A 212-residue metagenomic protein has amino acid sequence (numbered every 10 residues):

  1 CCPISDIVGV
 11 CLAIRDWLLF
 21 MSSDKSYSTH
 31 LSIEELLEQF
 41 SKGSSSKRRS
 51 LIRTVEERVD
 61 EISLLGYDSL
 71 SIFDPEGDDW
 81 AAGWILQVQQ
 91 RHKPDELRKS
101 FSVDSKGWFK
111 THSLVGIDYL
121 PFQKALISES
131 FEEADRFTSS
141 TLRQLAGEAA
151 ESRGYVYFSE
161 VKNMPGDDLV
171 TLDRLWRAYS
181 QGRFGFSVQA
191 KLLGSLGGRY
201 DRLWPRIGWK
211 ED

Functional and structural regions predicted by a protein language model:
C1-C2, C11: Cysteine-centered motifs
F20-S26, R49-R58, W80-H92: Structural detector for internal amphipathic alpha-helices that build alpha-solenoid repeat scaffolds
Y27-E38, D60-F73, D95-F109: Amphipathic alpha-helical scaffolding segments comprising HEAT/armadillo-like alpha-solenoid repeats
T29-H30, K42-S50, E76-W84, S113-V115: Generic helix N-cap/helix-start motif at coil->alpha-helix transitions
F40-G43, L126: Hydrophobic/aromatic side-chain positions at a characteristic register within alpha-helices of tetratricopeptide repeats
R49-I52, L64, G83-L86, R98 (+1 more regions): Conserved positions within tetratricopeptide repeat
Q89-Q90, L97-D104, W108-G116, L120 (+1 more regions): C-terminal-biased regions
S128-A134: Short helix-adjacent coil turns
